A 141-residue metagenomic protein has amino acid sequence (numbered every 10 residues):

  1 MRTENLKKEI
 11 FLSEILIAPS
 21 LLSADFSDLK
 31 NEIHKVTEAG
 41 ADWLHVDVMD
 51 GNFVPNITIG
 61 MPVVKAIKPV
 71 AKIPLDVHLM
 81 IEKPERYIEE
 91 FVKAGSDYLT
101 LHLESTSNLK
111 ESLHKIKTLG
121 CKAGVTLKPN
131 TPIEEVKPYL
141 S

Functional and structural regions predicted by a protein language model:
R2-T100, E104-N108, K115-T118, A123 (+1 more regions): Conserved N-terminal beta1-alpha1 strand-loop-helix module at the mouth
E104-T106, K128-T131: Short, acidic/turn-prone active-site loops that include or flank metal/cofactor- and phosphate-binding residues
P129-S141: Histidine/lysine/aspartate-rich catalytic loop segments that bind and position anionic ligands
